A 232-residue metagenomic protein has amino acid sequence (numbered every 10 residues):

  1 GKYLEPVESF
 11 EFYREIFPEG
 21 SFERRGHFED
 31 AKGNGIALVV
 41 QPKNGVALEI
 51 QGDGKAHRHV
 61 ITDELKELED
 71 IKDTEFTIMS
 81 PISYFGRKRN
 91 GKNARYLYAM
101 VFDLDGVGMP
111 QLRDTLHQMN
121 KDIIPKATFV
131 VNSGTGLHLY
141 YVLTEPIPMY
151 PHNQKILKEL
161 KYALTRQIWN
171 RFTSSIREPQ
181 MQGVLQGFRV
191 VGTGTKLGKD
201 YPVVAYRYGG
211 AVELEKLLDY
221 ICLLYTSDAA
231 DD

Functional and structural regions predicted by a protein language model:
G1-A99: DNA replication initiation on ssDNA origins
L68, N93-I124: N-terminal low-complexity, intrinsically disordered segments
I82-K92, L116-G134, S174-Q180: Catalytic micro-motifs at enzyme active sites that drive phosphoryl/nucleotidyl and oxygen chemistry
F102, P125-H152, I156, L185-T195 (+1 more regions): Histidine-centered divalent-metal-coordination microenvironment in nucleic-acid enzymes
L112-K121, L143-F172, K199-E215: Helical (often loop-to-helix) elements that flank the catalytic cores of nucleotide-handling enzymes
Y162-D200: Flexible helix-coil linker/hinge segments at domain or subdomain boundaries
Y225-D232: Conserved small/polar residues in nucleotide/adenosyl-binding loops
